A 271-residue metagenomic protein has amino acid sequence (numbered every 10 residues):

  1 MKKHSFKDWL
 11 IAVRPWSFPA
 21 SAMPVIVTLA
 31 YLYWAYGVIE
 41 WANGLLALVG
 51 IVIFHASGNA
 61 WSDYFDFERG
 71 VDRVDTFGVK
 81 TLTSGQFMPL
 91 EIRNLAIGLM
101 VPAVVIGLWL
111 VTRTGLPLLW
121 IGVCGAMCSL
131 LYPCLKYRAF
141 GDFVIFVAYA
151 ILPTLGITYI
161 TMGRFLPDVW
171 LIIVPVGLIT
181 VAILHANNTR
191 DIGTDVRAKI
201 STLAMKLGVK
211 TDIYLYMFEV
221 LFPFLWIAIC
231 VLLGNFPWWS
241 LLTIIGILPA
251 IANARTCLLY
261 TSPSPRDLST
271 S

Functional and structural regions predicted by a protein language model:
M1-L46, Y137-V144: Topogenic membrane-insertion module of multi-pass membrane proteins
K2, K80-P167: Intramembrane alpha-helical segments
A30-L46, I106-L119, L155-I172, A228-W238: Helix-coil boundary and interhelical linker segments in multi-pass alpha-helical membrane proteins
V38-W61, W120, D168-A186: Membrane-embedded alpha-helical segments that form the functional core of polytopic membrane enzymes, especially those
I53-T76, A182-A204: Acidic (Asp/Glu-rich) catalytic motifs at the cytosolic membrane interface
V74-R113, S201-N235: Multi-pass membrane catalytic core of lipid/isoprenoid biosynthesis enzymes
I145-I192, V196-A198, K210-I213: Functional transmembrane core segments of multi-pass inner-membrane proteins
Y260-S271: Single conserved hydrophobic/aromatic residue that forms the stacking wall/gate of nucleotide- or nucleobase-binding
